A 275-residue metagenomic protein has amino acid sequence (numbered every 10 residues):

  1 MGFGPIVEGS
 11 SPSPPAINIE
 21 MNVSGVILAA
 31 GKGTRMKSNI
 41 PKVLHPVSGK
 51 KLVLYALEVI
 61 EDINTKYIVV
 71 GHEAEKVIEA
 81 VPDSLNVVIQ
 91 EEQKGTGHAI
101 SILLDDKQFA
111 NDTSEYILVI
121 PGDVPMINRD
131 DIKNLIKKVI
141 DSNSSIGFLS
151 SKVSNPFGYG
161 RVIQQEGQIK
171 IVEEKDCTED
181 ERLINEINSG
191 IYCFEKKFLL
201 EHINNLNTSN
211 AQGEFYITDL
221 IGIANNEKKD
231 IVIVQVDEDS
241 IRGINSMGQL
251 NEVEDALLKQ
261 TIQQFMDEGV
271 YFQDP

Functional and structural regions predicted by a protein language model:
P5-S11: Short, positively charged low-complexity motifs
M21-S38: N-terminal nucleotide-binding beta1-loop-alpha1 segment
G25-I27, I68-V69, L118-V119, I146-L149 (+1 more regions): Structural beta-sheet core signal
I40-P46, L206-S209: Short glycine-enriched, charge-decorated loop/helix-capping segments at active-site entrances that position
P46, M126, C193, G243-I244: Short aromatic/basic micro-patch
K50-G122, M126-D130, N134: Conserved N-terminal catalytic core of the sugar/cofactor nucleotidyltransferase
I127-A211, L220: Conserved core of the sugar-phosphate nucleotidyltransferase
Q212-P275: Left-handed beta-helix
